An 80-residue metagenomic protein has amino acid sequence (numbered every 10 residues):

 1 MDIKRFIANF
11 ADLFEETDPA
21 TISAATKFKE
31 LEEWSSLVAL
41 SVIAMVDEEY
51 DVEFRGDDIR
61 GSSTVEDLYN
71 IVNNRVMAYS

Functional and structural regions predicted by a protein language model:
M1-I43, E48-S80: Phosphopantetheine-dependent thiolation modules in NRPS/PKS and related acyl-activating systems
